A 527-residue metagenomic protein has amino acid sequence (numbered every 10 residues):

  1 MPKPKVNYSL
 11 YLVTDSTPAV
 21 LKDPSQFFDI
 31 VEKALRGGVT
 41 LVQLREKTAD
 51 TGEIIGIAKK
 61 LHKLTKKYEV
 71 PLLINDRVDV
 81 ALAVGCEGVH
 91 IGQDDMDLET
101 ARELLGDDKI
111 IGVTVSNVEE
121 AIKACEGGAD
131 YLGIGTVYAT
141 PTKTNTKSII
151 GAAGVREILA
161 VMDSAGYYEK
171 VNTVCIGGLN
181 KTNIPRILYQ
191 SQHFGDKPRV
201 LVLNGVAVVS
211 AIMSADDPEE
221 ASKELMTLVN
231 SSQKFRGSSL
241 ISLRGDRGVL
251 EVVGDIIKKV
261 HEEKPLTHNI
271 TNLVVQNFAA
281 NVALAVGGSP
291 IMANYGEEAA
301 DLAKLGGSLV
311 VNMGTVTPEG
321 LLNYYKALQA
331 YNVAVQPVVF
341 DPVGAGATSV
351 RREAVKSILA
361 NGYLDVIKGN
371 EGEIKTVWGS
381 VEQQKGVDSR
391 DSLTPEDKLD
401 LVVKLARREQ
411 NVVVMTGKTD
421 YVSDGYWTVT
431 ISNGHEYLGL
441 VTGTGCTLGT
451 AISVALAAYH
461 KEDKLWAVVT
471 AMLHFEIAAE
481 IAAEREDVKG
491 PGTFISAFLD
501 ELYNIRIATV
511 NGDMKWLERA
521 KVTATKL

Functional and structural regions predicted by a protein language model:
M1-G88, D95, L104-D130, Y168-N172 (+5 more regions): Conserved N-terminal beta1-alpha1 strand-loop-helix module at the mouth
E32, R36, D50, D246-K368 (+4 more regions): Ribokinase/PfkB-type carbohydrate-kinase core domain
I55-L61, K66-G127, V350-T430, Y437: Conserved phosphate/ATP/ADP-binding segment of small-molecule kinases
E119-I149: Histidine/lysine/aspartate-rich catalytic loop segments that bind and position anionic ligands
T146, K170, I431-G443: Short pre-catalytic strand/loop immediately N-terminal to key active-site residues, enriched for Gly-Thr
I176-G177, S214, H435-I452, K464-L465: Short glycine/threonine-rich catalytic loop with a Thr-x-Gly-x-Asp
Q192-H193, P198-V202, V208, M213-D217 (+1 more regions): Conserved post-catalytic alpha-helical subdomain immediately downstream of the catalytic base and nucleotide-binding
E220-S222, L228, S232-I256, E263 (+1 more regions): Charged C-terminal helix
